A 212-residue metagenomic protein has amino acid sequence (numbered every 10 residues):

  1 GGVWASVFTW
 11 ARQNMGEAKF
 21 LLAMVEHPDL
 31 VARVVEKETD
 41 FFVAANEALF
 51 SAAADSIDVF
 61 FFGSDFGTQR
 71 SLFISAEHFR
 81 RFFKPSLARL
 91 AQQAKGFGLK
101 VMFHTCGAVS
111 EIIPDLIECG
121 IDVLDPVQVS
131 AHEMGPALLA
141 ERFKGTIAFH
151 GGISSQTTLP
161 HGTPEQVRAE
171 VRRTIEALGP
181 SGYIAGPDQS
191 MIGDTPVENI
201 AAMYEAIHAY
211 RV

Functional and structural regions predicted by a protein language model:
G1-V212: Active-site loop segments of alpha/beta catalytic cores
